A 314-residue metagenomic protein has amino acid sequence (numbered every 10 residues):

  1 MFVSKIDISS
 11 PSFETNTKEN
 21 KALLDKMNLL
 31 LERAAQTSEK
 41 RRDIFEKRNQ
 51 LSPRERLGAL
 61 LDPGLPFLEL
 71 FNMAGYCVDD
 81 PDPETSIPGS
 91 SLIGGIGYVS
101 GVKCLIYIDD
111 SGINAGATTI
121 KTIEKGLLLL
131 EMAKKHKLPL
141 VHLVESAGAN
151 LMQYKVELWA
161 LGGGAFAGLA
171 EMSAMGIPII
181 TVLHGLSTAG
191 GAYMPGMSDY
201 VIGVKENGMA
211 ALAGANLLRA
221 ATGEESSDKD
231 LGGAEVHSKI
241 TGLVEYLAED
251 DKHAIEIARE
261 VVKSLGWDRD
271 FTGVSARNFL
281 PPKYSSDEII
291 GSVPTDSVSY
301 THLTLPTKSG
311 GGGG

Functional and structural regions predicted by a protein language model:
M1-I93: N-terminal amphipathic, basic-rich helices that act as targeting or association modules
F13, N49-S52, I106, E145 (+2 more regions): Hydrophobic/aromatic residues within transmembrane alpha-helices of multi-pass small-molecule transporters
S86-S90, G116-L128: Glycine-rich anion/phosphate-binding loops
I93-D110, K125-M152: A structural preference for short, pocket-lining loop segments at secondary-structure junctions
N114-I120, Y154-E157: Flexible beta-alpha connector loops of hexameric P-loop NTPases
V144-D270: Conserved catalytic cores of soluble enzyme domains, especially glycine-rich substrate-binding beta-alpha loops
D250-D296: Terminal amphipathic helices with adjacent charged low-complexity linkers/tails
T301-T307: Conserved small/polar residues in nucleotide/adenosyl-binding loops
